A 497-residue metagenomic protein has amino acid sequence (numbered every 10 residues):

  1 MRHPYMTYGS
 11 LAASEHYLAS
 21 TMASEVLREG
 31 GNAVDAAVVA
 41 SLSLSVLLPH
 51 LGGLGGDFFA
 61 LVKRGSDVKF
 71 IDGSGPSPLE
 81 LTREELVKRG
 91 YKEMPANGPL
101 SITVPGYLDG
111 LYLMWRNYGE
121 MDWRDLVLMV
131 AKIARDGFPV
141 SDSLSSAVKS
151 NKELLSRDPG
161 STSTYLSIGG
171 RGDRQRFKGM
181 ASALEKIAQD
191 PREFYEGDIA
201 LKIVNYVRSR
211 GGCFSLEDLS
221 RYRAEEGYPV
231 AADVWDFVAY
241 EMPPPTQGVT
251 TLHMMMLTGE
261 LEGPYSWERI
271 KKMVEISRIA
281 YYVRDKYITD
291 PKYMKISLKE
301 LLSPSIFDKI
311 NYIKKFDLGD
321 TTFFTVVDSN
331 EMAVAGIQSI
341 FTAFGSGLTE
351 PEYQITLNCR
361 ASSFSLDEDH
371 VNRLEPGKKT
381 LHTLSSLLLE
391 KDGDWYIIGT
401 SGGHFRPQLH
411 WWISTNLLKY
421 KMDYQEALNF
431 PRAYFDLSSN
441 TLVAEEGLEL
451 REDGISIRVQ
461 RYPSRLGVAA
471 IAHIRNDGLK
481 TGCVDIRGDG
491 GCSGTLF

Functional and structural regions predicted by a protein language model:
M1-E25, G31-Q189, F194-E196, L201-A239 (+3 more regions): Noncatalytic scaffold domains of N-terminal-nucleophile
V34-S41, R124-R135, K202-N205, S266-Y281 (+2 more regions): Short, well-structured alpha-helical segments that form the helix of a local strand-helix-strand
V46-K63, D67-F70, F214-S215, A333-Y396 (+2 more regions): Active-site rim segments in enzyme catalytic domains, especially the processed small/beta chain of N-terminal
G52, G56-R64, T322-V327, S386-L388 (+2 more regions): Short beta-strand scaffold segments in enzyme catalytic cores
R89-K92, V230-M294, L298: Internal alpha/beta scaffold segment
E226, L318-T321, H382-L384: Short, small/polar residue-rich loop motifs at catalytic or cofactor-binding pockets
G263-S339, E352-Y353, R360: Internal maturation/activation junctions in enzymes
I270, K286, Y293, K378 (+2 more regions): Extended C-terminal subregions enriched in glycine
